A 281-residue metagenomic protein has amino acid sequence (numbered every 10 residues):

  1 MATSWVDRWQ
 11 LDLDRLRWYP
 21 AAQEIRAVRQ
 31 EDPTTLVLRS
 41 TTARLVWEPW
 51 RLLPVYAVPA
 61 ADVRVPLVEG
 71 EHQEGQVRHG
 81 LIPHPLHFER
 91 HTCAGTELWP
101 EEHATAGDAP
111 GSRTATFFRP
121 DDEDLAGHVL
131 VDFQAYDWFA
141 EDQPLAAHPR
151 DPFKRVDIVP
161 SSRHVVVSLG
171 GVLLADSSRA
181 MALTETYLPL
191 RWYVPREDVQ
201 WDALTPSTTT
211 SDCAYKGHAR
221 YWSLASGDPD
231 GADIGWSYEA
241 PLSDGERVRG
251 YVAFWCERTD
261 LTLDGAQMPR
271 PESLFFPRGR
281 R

Functional and structural regions predicted by a protein language model:
M1-R281: Terminal leader/tail segments of proteins
